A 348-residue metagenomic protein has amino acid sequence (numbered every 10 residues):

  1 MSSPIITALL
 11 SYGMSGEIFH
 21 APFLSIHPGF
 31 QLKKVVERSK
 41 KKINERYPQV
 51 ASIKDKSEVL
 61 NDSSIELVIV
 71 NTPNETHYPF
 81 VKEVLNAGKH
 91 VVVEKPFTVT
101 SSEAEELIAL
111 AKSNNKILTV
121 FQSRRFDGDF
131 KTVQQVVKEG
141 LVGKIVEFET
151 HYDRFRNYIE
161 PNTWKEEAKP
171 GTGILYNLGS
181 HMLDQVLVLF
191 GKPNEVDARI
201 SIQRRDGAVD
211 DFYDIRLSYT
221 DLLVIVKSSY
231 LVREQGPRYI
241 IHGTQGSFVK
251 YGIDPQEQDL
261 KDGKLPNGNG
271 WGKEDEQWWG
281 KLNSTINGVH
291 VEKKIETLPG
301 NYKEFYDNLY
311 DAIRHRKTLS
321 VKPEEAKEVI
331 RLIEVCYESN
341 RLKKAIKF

Functional and structural regions predicted by a protein language model:
M1-P4, F30, L67-I69, K116 (+2 more regions): C-terminal helix-rich "cap/oligomerization" subdomain common to oxidoreductases
M1-Y47: N-terminal Rossmann-like dinucleotide-binding module
R38, V50-L110: Beta-loop-alpha module in the N-terminal Rossmann-like domain of NAD(P)-dependent dehydrogenases, especially those
V93, L118-V120, K250: Hydrophobic residues in well-ordered beta-strands that form the structural core
E106-S123, K144-F148: Rossmann-fold dehydrogenase core element
R124-D206, K343: Predominantly a Rossmann-like dinucleotide-binding segment in NAD(P)-dependent oxidoreductases
I215-D221, I241-G243: Active-site beta-strand termini and strand-to-loop segments that position acidic
Q245-S320, E324: C-terminal glycine/acidic-rich active-site capping loop/insertion
